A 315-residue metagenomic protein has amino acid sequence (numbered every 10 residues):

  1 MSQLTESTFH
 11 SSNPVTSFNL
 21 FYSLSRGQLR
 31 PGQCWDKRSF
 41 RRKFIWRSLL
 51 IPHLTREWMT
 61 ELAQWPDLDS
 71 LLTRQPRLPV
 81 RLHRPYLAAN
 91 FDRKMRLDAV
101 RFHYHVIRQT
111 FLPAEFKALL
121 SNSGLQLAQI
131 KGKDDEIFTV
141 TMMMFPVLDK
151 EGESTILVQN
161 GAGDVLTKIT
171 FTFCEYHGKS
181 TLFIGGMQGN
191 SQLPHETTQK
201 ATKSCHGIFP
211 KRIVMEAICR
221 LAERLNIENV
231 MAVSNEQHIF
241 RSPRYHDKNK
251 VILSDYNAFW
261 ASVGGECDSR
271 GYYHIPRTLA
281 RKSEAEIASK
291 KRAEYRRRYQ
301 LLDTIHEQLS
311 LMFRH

Functional and structural regions predicted by a protein language model:
M1-E153, L157-T167, E175-S180, G189-T197 (+3 more regions): Terminal substrate-recognition subdomain of acyl/acetyltransferases
K200-T202, H206-C219: Conserved acetyl-CoA-binding loop-helix of GNAT-fold acetyltransferases
